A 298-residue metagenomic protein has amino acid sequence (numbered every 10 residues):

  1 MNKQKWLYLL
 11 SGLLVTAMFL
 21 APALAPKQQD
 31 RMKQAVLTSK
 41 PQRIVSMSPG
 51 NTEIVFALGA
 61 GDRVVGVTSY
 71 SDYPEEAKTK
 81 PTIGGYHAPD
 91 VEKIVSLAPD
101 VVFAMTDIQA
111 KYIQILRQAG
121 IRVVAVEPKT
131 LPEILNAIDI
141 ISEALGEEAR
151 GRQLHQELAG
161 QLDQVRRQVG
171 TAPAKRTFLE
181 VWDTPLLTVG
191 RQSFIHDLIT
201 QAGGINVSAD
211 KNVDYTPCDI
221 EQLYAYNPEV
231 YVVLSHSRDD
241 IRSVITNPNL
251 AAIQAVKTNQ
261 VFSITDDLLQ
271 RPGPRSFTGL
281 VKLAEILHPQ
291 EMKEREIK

Functional and structural regions predicted by a protein language model:
N2-L10: Bacterial N-terminal signal peptides that target proteins for export
V15-S39: Bacterial Sec-dependent signal peptides at the C-terminal "C-region" and cleavage site
Q34-R43, K111-L187, N206-V213, V230 (+1 more regions): Extracytoplasmic substrate-binding proteins
R43-I108, V207: A short, structured surface patch at a secondary-structure boundary
T68, Q192-Y215, S235, S263: His/Asp/Glu-enriched short active-site or ligand-binding loop at hydrolase and phosphoryl-transfer sites
V91-A98, Q118-A119, C218-N227: Short helices/loops that flank or line small-molecule/ion binding pockets
L97-V102, R122, G204, Y226-Y231: Alpha-to-beta junction loops
I108-Q118, V230-N247: A ligand-binding cleft/hinge motif common to bilobed small-molecule-binding domains
